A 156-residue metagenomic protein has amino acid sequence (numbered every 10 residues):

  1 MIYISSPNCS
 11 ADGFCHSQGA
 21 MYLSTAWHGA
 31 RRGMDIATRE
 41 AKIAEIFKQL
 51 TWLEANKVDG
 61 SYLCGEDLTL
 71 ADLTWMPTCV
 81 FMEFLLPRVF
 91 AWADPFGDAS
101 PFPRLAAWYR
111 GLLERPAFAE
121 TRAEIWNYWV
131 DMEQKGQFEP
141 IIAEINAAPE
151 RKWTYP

Functional and structural regions predicted by a protein language model:
M1, G29-M34, I125-W126: Short linear capping/connector segments at secondary-structure termini
I2-Y3, P156: Universal eukaryotic N-terminal targeting presequences
I4-D12, S17-A20: Acidic, proline/serine/threonine- and glycine-rich low-complexity intrinsically disordered segments
I4-P7, P77, A123: Proline-rich low-complexity regions
C15, G19-E114, T154-P156: GST-like fold's C-terminal all-alpha helical module
E124-P156: Acidic/histidine-enriched, glycine/proline-rich intrinsically disordered or flexible terminal extensions
